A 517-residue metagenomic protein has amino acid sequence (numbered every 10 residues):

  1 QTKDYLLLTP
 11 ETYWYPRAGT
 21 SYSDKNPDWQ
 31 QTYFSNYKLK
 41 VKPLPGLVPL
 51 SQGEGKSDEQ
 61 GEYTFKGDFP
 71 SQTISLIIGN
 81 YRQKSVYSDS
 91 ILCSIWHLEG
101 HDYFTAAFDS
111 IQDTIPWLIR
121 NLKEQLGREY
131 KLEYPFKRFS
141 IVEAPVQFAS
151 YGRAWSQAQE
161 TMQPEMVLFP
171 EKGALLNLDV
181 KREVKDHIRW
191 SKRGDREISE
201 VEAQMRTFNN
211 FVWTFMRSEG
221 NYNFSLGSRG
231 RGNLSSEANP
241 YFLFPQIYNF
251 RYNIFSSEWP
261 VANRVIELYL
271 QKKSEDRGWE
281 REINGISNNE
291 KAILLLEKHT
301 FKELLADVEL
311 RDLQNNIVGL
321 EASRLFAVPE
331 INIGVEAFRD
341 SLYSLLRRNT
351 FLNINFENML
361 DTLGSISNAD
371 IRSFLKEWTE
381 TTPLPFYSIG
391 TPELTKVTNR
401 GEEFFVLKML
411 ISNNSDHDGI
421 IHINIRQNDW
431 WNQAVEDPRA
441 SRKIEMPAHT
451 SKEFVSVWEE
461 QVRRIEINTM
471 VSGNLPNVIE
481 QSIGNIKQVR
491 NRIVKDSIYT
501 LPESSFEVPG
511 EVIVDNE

Functional and structural regions predicted by a protein language model:
Q1-K3, R128, K172, T450 (+1 more regions): A surface-exposed beta-strand-loop module
Q1-Y81, E503-S504: Extended, low-hydrophobicity, Ser/Thr/Pro/Gly-biased non-transmembrane segments
L39, T64, V86-A262: Juxtacatalytic substrate-recognition/specificity segment
L50, T395-M470: Beta-strand-rich binding/interaction modules
A203, F211-T214, N221-R324, V328 (+1 more regions): Acidic/His/Gly-enriched intrinsically disordered linker/tail segments that often contain short helix/coil "MoRF-like"
D307-P392, G401: Amphipathic alpha-helical substructures
W430, T469-Q488: Short acidic/polar inter-strand loop motif in beta-rich domains
